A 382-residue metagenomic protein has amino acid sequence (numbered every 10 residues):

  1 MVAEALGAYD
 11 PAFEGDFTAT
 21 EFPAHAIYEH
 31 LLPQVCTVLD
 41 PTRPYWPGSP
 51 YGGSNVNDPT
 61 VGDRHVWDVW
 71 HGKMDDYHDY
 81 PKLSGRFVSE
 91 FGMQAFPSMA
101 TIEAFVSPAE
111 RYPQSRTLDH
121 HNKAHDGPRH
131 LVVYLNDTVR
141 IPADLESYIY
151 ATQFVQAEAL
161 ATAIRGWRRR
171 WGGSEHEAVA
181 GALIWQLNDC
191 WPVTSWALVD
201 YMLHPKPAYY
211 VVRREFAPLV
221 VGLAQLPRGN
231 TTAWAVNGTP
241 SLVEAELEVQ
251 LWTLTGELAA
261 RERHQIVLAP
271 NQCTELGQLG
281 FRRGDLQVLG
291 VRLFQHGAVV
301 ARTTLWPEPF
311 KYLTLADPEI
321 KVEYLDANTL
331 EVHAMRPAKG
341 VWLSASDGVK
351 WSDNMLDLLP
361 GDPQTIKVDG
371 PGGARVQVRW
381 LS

Functional and structural regions predicted by a protein language model:
M1-P44, S49: Active-site mouth of glycoside hydrolases
I27, L31-T37, W46-V243: Substrate-binding clefts and catalytic carboxylate motifs of secreted carbohydrate-active enzymes
R214-R228, V236, T304-D326, L356-L358: Extracellular ectodomain segments of secreted/surface proteins
T231-N237, V291, N328-A334: Buried hydrophobic-core signal for structured, non-transmembrane domains
V236-L242, W252-L254, H333-K339: Short solvent-exposed strand-capping/beta-turn motif centered on an Asx-Ser/Thr pair
A245-Q287, G348-A374: Intrinsically disordered, low-complexity Pro/Gly/Ser/Thr-rich segments with frequent PxxP/GP/PP motifs and embedded
E275-P318, D369-S382: Terminal connector regions
A316-P360, Q364-D369, L381: C-terminal accessory/binding modules appended to enzymatic or scaffolding proteins
